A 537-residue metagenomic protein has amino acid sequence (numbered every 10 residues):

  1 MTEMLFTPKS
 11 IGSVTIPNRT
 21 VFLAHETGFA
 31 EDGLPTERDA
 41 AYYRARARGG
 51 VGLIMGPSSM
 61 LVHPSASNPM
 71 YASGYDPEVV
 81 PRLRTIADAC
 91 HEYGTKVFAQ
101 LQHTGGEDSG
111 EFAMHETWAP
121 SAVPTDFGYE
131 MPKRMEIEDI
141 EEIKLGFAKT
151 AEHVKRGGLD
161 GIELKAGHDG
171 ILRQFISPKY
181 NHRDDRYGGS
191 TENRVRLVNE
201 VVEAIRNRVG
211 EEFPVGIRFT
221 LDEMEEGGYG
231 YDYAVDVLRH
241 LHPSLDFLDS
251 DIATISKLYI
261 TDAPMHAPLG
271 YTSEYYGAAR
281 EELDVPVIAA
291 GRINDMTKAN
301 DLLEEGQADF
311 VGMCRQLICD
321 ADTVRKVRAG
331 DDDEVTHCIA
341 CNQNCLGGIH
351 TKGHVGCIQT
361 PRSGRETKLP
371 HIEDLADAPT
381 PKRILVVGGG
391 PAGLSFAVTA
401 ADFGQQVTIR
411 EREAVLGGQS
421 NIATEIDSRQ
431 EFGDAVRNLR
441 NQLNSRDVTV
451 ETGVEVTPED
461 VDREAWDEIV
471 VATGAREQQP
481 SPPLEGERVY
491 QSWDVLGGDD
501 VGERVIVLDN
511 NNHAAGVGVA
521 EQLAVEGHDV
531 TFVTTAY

Functional and structural regions predicted by a protein language model:
M1-V387, P391, S395-D402, Q406-V407 (+2 more regions): Flavin-dependent oxidoreductase catalytic cores
H242, E305, L443, V461-E464 (+1 more regions): A short, aliphatic-rich alpha-helical micro-motif
D262-P268, I372-A376, P381-K382, I422-D434 (+2 more regions): Short, contiguous acidic/charged loop-to-helix segments that flank catalytic cores in large enzymes
A278, N441-R446, A524-G527: Short helix-loop-beta junction
Q307, L443-V450, E485-R488: A short helix-to-beta-strand connector/capping loop
A378-R412, E451-A465, A472-L484, R488-Y537: Rossmann-like dinucleotide/flavin-binding elements
G418-W466: N-terminal Rossmann-like dinucleotide/flavin-binding domain of flavoprotein oxidoreductases that bind FAD/FMN
